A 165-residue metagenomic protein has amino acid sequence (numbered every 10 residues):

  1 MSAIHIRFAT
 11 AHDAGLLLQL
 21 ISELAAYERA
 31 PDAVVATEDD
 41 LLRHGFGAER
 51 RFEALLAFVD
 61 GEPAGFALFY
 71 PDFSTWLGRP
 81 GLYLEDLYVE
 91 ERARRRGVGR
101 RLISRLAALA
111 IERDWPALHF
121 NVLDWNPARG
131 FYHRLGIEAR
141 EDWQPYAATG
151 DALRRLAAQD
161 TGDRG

Functional and structural regions predicted by a protein language model:
H5-L17: A short beta-loop-alpha structural element at the N-terminal edge of CoA-dependent acyl/N-acetyltransferase catalytic
L18-H44: Conserved GNAT-fold acetyl-CoA-binding loop/helix
R43-L56, Y83: A short helix-loop-beta-strand connector motif used in the catalytic cores of GNAT acetyltransferases and, in some
L56, E62-P71, Y83: Conserved beta-strand in the GNAT
L87-R94: A short, internal acetyl-CoA/4′-phosphopantetheine-binding micro-motif in the GNAT/acyltransferase core
R95-A108, R134: Conserved acetyl-CoA-binding loop-helix of GNAT-fold acetyltransferases
R100, D124-D142: Conserved active-site alpha-helix within GNAT-family acetyltransferase domains
A110-L123: Conserved GNAT acetyl-CoA-binding A-motif
